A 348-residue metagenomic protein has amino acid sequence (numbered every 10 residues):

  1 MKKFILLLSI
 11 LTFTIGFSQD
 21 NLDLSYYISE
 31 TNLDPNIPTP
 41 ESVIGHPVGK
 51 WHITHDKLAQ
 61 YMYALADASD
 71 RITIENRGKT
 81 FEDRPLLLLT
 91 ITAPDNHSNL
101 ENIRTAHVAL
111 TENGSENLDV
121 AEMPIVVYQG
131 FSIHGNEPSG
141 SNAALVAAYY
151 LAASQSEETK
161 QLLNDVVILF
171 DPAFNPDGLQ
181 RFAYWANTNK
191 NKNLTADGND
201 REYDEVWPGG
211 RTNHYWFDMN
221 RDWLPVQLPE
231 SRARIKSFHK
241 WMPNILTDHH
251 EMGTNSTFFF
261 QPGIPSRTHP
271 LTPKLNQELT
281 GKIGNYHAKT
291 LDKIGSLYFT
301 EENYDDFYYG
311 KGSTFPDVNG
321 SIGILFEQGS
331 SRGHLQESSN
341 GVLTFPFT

Functional and structural regions predicted by a protein language model:
M1-D23: Bacterial Sec-dependent N-terminal signal peptides
Q19-T348: Structured catalytic-domain cores with a bias toward divalent-metal coordination
